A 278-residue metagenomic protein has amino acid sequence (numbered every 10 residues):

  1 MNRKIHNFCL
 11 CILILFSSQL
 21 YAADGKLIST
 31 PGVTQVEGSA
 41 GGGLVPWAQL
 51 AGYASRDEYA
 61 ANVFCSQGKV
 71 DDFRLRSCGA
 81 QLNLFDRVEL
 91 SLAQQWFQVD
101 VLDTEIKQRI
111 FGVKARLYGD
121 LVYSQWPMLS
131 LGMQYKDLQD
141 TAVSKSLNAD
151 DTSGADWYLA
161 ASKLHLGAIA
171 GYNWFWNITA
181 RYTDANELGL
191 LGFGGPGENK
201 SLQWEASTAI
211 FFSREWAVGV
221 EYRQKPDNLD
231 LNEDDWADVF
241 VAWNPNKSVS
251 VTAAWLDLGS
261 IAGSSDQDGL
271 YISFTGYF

Functional and structural regions predicted by a protein language model:
M1, W174-F175: C-terminal intrinsically disordered extensions
M1-V33: Cleavable N-terminal export/targeting peptides
L10-L13, A170, L188: Enrichment for repetitive, rod-forming helical segments
A22-A168, W174, Y182-D184, F212-W216 (+5 more regions): Transmembrane beta-barrel domains of Gram-negative outer membranes and organellar outer membranes
N177-L191: Flexible, substrate/cofactor-facing loop regions flanked by secondary structure within enzyme catalytic domains
L191-E198, L202-F278: Outer membrane beta-barrel transmembrane domains
